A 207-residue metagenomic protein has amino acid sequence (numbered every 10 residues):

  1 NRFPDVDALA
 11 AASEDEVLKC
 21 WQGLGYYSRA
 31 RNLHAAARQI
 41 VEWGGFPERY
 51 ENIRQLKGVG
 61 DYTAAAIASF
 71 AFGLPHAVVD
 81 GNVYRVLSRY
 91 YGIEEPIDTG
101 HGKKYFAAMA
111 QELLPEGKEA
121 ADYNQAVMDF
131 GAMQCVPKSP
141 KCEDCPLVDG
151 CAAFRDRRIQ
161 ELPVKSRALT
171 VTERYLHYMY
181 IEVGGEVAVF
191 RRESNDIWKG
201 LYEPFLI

Functional and structural regions predicted by a protein language model:
N1-K141, L147-Q160: Catalytic cores of DNA base-excision repair glycosylases
A132-I207: Intrinsically disordered, low-complexity, charged terminal extensions of DNA damage-control enzymes
